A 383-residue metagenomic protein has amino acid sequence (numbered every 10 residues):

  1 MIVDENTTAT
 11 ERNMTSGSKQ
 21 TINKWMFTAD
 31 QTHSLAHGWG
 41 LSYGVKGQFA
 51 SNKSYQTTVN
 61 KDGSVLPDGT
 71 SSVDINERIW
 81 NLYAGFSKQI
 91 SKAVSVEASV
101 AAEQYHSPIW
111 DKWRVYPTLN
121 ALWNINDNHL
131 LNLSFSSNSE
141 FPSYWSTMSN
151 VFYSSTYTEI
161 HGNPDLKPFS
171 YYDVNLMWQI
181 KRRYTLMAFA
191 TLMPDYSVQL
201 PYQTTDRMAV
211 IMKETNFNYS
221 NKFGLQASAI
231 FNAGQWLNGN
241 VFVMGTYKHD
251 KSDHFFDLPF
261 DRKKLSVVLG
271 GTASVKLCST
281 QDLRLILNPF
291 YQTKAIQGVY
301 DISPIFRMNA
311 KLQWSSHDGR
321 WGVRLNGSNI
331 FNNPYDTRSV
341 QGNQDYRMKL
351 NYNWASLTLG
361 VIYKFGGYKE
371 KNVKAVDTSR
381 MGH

Functional and structural regions predicted by a protein language model:
M1-K112, N124, N128, Y184-M187 (+1 more regions): Face-selective signature of the C-terminal outer-membrane beta-barrel domain
M1-T8, K53-D62, S107-Y116, Y144-F152 (+8 more regions): Outer-membrane beta-barrel translocator domains and adjoining extracellular loop/strand segments of Gram-negative
F27-H33, R78, L82-K88, L119-W123 (+7 more regions): Residues on the lipid-exposed face of transmembrane beta-strands in outer-membrane beta-barrel proteins
H33-H37, K88-V94, W123-D127, S170 (+7 more regions): Outer-membrane beta-barrel strand-turn architecture
G47-K53, V100-P108, F135-F141, V151 (+9 more regions): Transmembrane beta-strands of outer-membrane beta-barrel pores
I75, S139-A188, L192-P194, I211-G224 (+2 more regions): Outer-membrane beta-barrel signature, preferentially recognizing the C-terminal barrel domain of Gram-negative
N218-T293: Gram-negative outer-membrane beta-barrel transporters
K263-H383: Conserved C-terminal beta-signal and adjacent last beta-strands/turns of outer-membrane beta-barrel proteins
